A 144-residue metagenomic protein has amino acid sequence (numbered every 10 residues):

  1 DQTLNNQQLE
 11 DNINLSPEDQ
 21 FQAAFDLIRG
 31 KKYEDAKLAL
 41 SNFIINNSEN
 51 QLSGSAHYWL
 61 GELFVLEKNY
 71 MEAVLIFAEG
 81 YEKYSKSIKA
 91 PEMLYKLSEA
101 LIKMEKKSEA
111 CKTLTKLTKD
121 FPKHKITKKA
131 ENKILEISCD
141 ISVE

Functional and structural regions predicted by a protein language model:
D1-G30: Acidic, proline-/serine-/threonine-rich low-complexity intrinsically disordered segments
N46-L52, K83-K89, K119-K128: Short solvent-exposed coil/turn linkers within tandem alpha-helical repeat scaffolds
